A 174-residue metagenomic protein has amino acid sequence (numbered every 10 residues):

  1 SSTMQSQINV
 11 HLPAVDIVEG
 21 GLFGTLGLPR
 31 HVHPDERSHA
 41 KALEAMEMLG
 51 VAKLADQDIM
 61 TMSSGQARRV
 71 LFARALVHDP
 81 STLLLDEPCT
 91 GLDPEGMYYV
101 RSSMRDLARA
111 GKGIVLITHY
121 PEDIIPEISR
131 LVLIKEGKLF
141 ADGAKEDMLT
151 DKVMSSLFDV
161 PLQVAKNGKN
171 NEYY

Functional and structural regions predicted by a protein language model:
E19, P34-L54: Conserved ABC ATPase "signature" region
D58-M62: Conserved ABC ATPase signature
F72: Hydrophobic anchor residue at the start of the ABC signature
D79: Conserved catalytic motifs of ABC-family nucleotide-binding domains
L83-D86: Catalytic Walker B motif of ABC-type/P-loop ATPase nucleotide-binding domains
T118-H119: H-loop/switch region of ABC-family ATPase nucleotide-binding domains
